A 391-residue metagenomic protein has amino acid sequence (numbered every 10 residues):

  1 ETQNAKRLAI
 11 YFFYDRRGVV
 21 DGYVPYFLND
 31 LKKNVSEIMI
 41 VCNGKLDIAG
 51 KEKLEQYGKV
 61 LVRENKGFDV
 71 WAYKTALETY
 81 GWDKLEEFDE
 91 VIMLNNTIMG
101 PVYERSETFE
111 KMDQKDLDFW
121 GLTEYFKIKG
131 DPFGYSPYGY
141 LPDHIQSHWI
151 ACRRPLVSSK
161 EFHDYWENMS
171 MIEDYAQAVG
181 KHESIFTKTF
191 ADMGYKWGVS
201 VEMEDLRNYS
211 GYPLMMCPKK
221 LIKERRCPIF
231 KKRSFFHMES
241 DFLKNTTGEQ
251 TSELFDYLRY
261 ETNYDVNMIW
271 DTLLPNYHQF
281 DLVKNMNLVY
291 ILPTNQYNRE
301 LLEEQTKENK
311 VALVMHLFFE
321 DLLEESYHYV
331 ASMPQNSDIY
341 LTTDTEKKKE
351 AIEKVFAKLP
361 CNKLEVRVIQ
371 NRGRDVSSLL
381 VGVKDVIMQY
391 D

Functional and structural regions predicted by a protein language model:
E1-D391: ER/Golgi luminal nucleotide-sugar-dependent glycosyltransferases, focusing on the catalytic module
